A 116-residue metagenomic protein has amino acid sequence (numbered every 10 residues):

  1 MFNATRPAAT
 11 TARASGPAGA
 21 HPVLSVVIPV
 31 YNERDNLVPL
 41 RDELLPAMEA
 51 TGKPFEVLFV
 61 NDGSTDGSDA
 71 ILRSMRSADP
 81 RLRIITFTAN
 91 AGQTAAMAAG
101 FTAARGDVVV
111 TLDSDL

Functional and structural regions predicted by a protein language model:
F2-L116: Structured catalytic core of nucleotide-sugar glycosyltransferases
